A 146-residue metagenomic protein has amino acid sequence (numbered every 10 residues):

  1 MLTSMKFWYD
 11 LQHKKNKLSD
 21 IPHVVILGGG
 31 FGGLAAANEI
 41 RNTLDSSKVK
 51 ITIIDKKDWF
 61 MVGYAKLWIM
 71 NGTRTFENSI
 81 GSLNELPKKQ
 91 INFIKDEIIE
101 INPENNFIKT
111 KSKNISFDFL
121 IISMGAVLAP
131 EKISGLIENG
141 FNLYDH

Functional and structural regions predicted by a protein language model:
M1-I21, I91-H146: FAD-binding core/adjacent interface of flavoenzyme oxidoreductases
Q12-N92: Beta1-alpha1 glycine-rich phosphate/pyrophosphate-binding loop at the start of Rossmann-like nucleotide-binding domains
